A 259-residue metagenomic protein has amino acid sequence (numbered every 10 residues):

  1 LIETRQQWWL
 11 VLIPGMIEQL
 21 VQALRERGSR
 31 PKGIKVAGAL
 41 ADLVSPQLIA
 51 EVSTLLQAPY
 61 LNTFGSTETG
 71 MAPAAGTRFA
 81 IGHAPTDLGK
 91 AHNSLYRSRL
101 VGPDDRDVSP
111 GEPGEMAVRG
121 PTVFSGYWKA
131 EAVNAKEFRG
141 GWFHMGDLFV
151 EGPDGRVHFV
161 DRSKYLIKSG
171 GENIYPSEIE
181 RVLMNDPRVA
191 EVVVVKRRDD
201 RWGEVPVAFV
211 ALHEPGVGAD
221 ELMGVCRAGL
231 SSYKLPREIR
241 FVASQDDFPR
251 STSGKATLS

Functional and structural regions predicted by a protein language model:
L1-R5, P14-M16, I174-I179: ATP-dependent adenylate-forming carboxylate-activation enzymes
Q7-L12, V21-H83, R97: Gly/Ser/Thr-rich phosphate-binding loop
A41, L61-E68, L88-A91, V195-R197 (+1 more regions): Beta-strand->loop->alpha-helix junctions that form or flank phosphate-binding loops in nucleotide-handling enzymes
P85-H92, E137-G140: Short Gly/Pro-enriched turn/cap motifs at secondary-structure boundaries
R97-A117, V150-D154, G216-A219, T257: Conserved beta-loop-beta connector loops within the AMP-binding
G120, S125-G126, V133-K136, L148-K234: AMP-binding/adenylate-forming catalytic core of the ANL superfamily
S231-S253: AMP-binding/adenylate-forming catalytic domain of the ANL superfamily
S253-S259: Phosphopantetheine-dependent thiolation modules in NRPS/PKS and related acyl-activating systems
